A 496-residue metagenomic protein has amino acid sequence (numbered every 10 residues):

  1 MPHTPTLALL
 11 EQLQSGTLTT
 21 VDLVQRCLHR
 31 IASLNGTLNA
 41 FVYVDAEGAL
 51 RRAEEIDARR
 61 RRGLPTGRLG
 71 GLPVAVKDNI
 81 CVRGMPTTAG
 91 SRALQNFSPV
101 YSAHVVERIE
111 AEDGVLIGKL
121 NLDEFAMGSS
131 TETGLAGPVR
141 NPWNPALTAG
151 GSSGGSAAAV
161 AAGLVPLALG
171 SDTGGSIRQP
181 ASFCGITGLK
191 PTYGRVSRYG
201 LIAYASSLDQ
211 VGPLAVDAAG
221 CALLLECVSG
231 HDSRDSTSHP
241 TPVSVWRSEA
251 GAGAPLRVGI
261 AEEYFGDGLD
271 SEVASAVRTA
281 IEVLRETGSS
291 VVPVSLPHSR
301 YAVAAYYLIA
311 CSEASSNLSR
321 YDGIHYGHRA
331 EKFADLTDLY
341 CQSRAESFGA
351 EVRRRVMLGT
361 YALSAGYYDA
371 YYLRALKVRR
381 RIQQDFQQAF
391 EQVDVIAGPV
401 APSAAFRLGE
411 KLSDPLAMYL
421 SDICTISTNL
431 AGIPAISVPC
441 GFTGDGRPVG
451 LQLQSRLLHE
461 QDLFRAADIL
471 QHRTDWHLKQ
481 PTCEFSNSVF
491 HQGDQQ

Functional and structural regions predicted by a protein language model:
M1-L50, E286-G288, K479-Q496: An N-terminal boundary/leader segment
L9-S15, A75, L94-F97, D209-V216 (+2 more regions): Short, well-ordered beta-strand elements within core beta-sheets of diverse protein domains
G16, C27, G71, A111 (+6 more regions): Glycine-rich, small-residue loops and helix-cap segments that act as flexible hinges at active-site edges
E47-E54, D113-G114, D123: Long amphipathic alpha-helix in the N-terminal Rossmann-like dinucleotide-binding domain of NAD(P)-dependent
R68-V105: Enzymes and membrane/adaptor proteins characterized by extended Gly/Ser/Thr/Asp/Glu-rich, aromatic-dotted
T87-S98, G128, D270-S271, Y368 (+1 more regions): Glycine/threonine-rich flexible loop motifs
S102-A103, E107-H231, N429-G441, R447-G450: Short glycine/serine-rich loop segments
K190-S275, A280, F333, T337-Q342 (+1 more regions): A short helix-breaking turn/cap at a secondary-structure junction
